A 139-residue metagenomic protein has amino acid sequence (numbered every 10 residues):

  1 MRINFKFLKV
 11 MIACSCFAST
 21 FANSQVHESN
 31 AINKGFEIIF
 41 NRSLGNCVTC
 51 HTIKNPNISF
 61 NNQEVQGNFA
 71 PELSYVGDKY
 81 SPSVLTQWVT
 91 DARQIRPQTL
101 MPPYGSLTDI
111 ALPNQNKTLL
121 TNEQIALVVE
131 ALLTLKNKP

Functional and structural regions predicted by a protein language model:
M1-N4: N-terminal secretory signal peptides that target proteins for export/translocation
K9-S19: Bacterial N-terminal signal peptides
T20-S43, P139: Electrostatic cytochrome c docking/interface patches
S29, N41, G67, K79 (+1 more regions): Soluble non-cytosolic domains of exported or imported proteins
G35, L44-K54, L85, V128 (+1 more regions): The canonical Cys-X-X-Cys-His
F40, D78, T90-Q94, S106 (+1 more regions): Sec-exported extracytoplasmic/periplasmic mature domains
T52-T90, L100-N114: Gly/Gly-Pro-rich "capping" loops immediately C-terminal to redox-active cysteine motifs in periplasmic/lumenal
S83, S106-P139: C-terminal capping alpha-helices of c-type cytochrome domains
